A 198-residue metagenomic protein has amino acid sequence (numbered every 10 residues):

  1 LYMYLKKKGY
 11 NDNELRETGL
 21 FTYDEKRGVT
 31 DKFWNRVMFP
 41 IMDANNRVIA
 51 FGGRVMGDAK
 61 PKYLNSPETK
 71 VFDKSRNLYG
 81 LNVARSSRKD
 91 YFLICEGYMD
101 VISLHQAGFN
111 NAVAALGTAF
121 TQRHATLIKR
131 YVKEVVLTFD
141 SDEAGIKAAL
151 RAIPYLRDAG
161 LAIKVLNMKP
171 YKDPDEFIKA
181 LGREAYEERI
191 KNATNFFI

Functional and structural regions predicted by a protein language model:
Y2-Y131, V135, A148-A149: Phosphate-handling DNA/RNA-contact segment within nucleic-acid enzymes
M99, F109, D158-G160, L166-M168: Alpha-helical interaction elements
A119-T121, A144-I146, Y171-D173: Short gly/pro/ser/thr-enriched loop/turn and capping motifs at secondary-structure boundaries
A125-I128, P154-L156, N195: Flexible glycine/proline-rich, aromatic-decorated loop/lid segments
Y131-V132, I153-Y155, A180-E187: Short, hinge-like loop/turn segments at secondary-structure boundaries
F139-S141: Short glycine-centered, acidic/aromatic-flanked micro-motifs in structured strand/loop junctions that mark active-site
E143-R157, I163: Phosphate/diphosphate-binding loops
A162-I198: C-terminal or mid-to-C-terminal helical accessory/interaction module adjacent to the motor/catalytic core
